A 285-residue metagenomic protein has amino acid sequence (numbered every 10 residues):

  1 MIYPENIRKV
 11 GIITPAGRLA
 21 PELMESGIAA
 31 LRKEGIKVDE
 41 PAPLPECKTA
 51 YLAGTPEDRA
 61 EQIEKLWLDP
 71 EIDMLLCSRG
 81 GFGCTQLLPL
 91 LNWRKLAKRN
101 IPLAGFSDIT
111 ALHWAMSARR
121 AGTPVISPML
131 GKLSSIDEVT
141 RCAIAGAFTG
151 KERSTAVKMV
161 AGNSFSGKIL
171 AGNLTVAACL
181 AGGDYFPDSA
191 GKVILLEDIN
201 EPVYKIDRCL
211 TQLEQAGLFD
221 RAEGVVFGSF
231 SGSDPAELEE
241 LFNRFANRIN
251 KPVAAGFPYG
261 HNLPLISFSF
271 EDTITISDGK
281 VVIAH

Functional and structural regions predicted by a protein language model:
M1-E71: ATP/NTP phosphate-donor binding region
L19-L23, K168-E201: Conserved beta-alpha junction segments in alpha/beta enzyme cores
D69-M74, R221-A222: Short acidic/histidine-rich motifs immediately flanking catalytic phosphotransfer sites in two-component signaling
M74-T85, F106: N-terminal glycine-rich "phosphate-gripper" loop used for MgATP/nucleotide binding and carboxylate activation
L91-A115, T123-M129, K251-A254: Short, acidic/small-residue loops that bind anionic groups at enzyme active sites
A121-G182: Conserved anion/nucleotide-ligand pocket segment
Y185-L238: Internal helical hairpin/lid segments
S229-H285: ATP/nucleoside-binding phosphotransfer catalytic cores, i.e., glycine-rich phosphate-binding loops
